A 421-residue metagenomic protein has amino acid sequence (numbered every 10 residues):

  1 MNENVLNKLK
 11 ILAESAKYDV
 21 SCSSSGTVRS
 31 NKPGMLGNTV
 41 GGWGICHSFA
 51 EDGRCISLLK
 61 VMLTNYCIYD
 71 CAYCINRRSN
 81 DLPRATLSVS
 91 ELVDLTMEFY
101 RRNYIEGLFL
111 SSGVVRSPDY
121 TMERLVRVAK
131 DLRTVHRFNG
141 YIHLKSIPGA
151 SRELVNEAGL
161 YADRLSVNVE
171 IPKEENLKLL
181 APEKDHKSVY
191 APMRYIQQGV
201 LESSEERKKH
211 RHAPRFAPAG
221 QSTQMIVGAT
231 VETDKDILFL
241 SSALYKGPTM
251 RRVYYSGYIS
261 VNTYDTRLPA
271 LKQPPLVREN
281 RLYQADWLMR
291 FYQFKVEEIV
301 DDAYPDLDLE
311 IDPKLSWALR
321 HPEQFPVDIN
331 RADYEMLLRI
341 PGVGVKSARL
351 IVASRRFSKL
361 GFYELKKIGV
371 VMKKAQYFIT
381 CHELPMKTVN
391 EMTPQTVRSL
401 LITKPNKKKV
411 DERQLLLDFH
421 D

Functional and structural regions predicted by a protein language model:
M1-Y66, V371, I379-T380, K387-K408 (+1 more regions): Flexible, acidic/Gly-rich N-terminal and inter-domain linker regions that tether and position cofactor-handling modules
I68, A72-I75: Cys/His/Pro-rich metal-binding microdomains
R77-L92, F99-L125, D131-R152, G159-H210 (+3 more regions): Core AdoMet radical
K173, S188-D265, P274-V300: Conserved C-terminal portion of the radical SAM core fold that forms the substrate/S-adenosylmethionine-binding
L271-P274, L288-P326: Alpha-helical ds-nucleic-acid-binding substructure associated with the helix-hairpin-helix region of base-excision DNA
D306-M336, F362-D421: C-terminal extensions
S354-R355: Residue-level signature of tetratricopeptide-repeat
